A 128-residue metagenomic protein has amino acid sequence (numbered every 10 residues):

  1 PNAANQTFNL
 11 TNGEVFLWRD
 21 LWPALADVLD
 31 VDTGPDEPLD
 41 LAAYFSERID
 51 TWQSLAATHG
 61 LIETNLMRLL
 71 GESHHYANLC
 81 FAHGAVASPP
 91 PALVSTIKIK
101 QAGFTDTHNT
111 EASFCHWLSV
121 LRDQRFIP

Functional and structural regions predicted by a protein language model:
P1-A82, S95, Q124: Mid/C-terminal beta-alpha module of Rossmann-like enzyme folds, strongest in SDR-family dehydrogenases/epimerases
P90: Glycine/small-residue-rich pyrophosphate-binding loop that anchors the diphosphate of NDP-sugar donors
K100-P128: C-terminal/domain-terminus segments
